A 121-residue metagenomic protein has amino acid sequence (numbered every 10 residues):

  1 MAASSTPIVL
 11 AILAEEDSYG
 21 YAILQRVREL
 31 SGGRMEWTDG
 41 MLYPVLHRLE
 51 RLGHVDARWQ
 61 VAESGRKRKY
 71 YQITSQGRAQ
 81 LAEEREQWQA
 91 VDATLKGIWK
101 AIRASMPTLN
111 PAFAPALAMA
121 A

Functional and structural regions predicted by a protein language model:
M1-M41: N-terminal helix-turn-helix DNA-binding core of bacterial DNA-binding proteins
V27, A62-E63: Short secondary-structure boundary/capping segments
Y43-E50: Short, hydrophobic-biased segments on the C-terminal half of alpha helices that form "recognition helices"
G53: Glycine-centered, phosphate/nucleic-acid-interacting loop/turn motifs that mediate DNA/RNA or nucleotide
A57: Short beta-strand "wing" residues that participate in macromolecule-binding interfaces
E63-R85: Basic, amphipathic "hinge/linker" alpha-helix immediately C-terminal to the N-terminal HTH DNA-binding motif
A79-A121: Amphipathic alpha-helical dimerization/coiled-coil segments that flank or bridge DNA-binding/regulatory modules
